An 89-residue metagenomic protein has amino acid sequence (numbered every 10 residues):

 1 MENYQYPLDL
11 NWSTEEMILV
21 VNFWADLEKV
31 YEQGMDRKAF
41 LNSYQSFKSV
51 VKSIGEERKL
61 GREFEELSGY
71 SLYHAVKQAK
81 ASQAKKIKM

Functional and structural regions predicted by a protein language model:
M1-Y4, V76-M89: Short, functional C-terminal segments
E2-M35: N-terminal acidic leader/helix
M35-K38, G55-R62, I87: Long, hydrophobic, amphipathic alpha-helical segments used as structural scaffolds
Y44, I54-S82: Short, charged early-sequence alpha-helical segments and their helix-coil boundaries
